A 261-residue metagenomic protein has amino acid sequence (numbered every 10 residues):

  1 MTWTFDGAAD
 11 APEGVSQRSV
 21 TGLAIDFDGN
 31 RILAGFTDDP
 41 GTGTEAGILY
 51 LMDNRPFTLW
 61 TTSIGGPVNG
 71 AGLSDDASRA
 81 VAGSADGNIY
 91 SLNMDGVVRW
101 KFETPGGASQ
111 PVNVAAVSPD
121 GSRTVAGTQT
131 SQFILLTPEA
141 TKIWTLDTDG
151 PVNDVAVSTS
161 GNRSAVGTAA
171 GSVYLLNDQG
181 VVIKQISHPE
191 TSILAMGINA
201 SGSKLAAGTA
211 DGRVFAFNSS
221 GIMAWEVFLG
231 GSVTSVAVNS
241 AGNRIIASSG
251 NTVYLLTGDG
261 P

Functional and structural regions predicted by a protein language model:
M1-E13, F57-T62, V97-P105, T141-L146 (+2 more regions): A short beta-strand motif characteristic of beta-propeller blades
D10-S19, G106-P111, T191: Short glycine-/Asp-/Thr-/Trp-enriched loop segments that recur within the blades of beta-propeller repeat domains
F27-D28, D75-D76, P119-D120, T159-S160 (+2 more regions): Residue-level detector of Asp-centered blade-edge/turn motifs that repeat once per structural unit in beta-propeller
D38-G43, G87-N88, S131-Q132, G171 (+2 more regions): Short glycine/acidic-enriched loop and turn motifs that connect beta-strands
M52-F57, N93-V97, T137-T141, N177-V181 (+2 more regions): Short loop/turn segments that connect beta-strands within beta-propeller blades
V227-P261: Blade-level signature of beta-propeller repeat domains, shared across WD40, Kelch, NHL, RCC1 and BNR/Asp-box propellers
